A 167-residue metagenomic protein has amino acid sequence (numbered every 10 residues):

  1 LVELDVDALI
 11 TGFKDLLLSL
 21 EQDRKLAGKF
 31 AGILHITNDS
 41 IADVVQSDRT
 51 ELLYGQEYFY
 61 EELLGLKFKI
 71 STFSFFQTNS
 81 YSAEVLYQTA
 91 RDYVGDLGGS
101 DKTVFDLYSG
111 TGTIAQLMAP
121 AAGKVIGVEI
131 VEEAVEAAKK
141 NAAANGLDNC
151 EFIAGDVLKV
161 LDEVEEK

Functional and structural regions predicted by a protein language model:
L1-K167: Accessory RNA-recognition modules of RNA-modification enzymes
